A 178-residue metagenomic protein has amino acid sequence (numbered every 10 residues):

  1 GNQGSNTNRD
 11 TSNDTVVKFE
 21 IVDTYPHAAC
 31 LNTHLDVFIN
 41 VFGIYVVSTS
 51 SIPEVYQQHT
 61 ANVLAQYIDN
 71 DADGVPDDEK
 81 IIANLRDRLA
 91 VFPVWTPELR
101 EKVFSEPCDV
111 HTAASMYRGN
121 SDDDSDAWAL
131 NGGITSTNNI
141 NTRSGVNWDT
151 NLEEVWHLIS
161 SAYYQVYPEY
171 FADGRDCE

Functional and structural regions predicted by a protein language model:
G1-T15: Bacterial Sec-dependent N-terminal signal peptides
N13-K18, L64: A generic short-segment signal for beta-strand/edge and adjacent turn/coil regions
V17-H27, I44, Y56: N-terminal intrinsically disordered, low-complexity, charge-rich
A29-T33: Short amphipathic beta-strand starts and helix->beta connectors
H34, V41-E178: Acidic/His-rich structured neighborhood in mature extracellular/periplasmic domains
